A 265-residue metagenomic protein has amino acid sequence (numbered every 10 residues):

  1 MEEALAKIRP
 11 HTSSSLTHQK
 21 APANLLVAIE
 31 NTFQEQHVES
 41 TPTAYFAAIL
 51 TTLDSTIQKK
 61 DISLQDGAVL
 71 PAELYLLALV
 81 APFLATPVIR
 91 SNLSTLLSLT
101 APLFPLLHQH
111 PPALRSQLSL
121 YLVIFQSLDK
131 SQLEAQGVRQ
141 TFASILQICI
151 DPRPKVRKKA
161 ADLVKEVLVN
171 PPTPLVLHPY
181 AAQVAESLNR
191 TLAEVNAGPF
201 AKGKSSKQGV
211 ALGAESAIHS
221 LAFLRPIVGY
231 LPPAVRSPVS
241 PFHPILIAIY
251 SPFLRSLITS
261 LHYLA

Functional and structural regions predicted by a protein language model:
M1-A265: Extended, low-complexity, acidic/polar intrinsically disordered regions that flank or interrupt HEAT/TOG/ARM solenoid
